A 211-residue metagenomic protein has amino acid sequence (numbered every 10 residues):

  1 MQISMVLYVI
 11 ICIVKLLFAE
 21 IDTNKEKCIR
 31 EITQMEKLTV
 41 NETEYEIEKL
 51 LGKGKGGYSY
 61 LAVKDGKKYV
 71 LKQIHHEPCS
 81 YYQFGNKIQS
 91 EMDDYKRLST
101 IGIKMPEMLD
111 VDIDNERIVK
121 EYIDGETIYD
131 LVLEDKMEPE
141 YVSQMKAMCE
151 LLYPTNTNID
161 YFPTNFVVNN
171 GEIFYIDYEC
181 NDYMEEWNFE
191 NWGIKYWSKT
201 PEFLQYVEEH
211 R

Functional and structural regions predicted by a protein language model:
F18-E42: Juxta-kinase regulatory segment immediately upstream of eukaryotic protein kinase catalytic domains
I32, T39-K64: ATP-binding glycine-rich phosphate-binding loop
K55-I88: ATP-binding glycine-rich loop module of kinase domains
G85-L98: The N-lobe alphaC helix and its flanking beta3-alphaC-beta4 segment of protein kinase-like domains, centered on
P106-Y141: Conserved structural core of kinase catalytic domains
N156-T157, N169-R211: C-lobe/activation-segment region of protein kinase-like
D160: Conserved catalytic-loop position in the HRD/HxD motif
T164-F166: Hydrophobic residue at the +6 position relative to the catalytic HRD Asp in the kinase catalytic loop
